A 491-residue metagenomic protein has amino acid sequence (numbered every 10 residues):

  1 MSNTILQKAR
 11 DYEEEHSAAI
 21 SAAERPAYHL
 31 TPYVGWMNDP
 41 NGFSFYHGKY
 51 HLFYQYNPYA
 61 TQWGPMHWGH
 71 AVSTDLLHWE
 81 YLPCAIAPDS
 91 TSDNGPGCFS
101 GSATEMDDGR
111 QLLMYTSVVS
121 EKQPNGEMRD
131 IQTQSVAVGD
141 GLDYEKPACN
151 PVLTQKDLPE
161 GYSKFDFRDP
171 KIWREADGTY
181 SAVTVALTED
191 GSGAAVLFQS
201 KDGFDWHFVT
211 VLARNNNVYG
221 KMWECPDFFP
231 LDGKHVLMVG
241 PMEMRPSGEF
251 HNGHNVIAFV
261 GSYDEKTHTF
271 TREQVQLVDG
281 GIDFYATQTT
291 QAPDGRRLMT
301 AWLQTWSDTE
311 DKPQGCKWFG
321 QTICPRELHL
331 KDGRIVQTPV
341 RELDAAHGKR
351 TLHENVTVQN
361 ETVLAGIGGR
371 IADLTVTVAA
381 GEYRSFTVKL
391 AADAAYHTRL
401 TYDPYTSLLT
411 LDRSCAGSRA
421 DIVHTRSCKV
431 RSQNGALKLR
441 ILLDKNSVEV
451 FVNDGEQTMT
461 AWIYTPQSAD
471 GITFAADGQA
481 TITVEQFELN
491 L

Functional and structural regions predicted by a protein language model:
M1-D169, R174-V218, P230-D279, L303-H353 (+3 more regions): Beta-rich carbohydrate-recognition and catalytic domains
R10-E15, V260-L491: Beta-rich accessory regions
F229-P230, Q479: Juxtamembrane/interface motifs at transmembrane-helix termini
